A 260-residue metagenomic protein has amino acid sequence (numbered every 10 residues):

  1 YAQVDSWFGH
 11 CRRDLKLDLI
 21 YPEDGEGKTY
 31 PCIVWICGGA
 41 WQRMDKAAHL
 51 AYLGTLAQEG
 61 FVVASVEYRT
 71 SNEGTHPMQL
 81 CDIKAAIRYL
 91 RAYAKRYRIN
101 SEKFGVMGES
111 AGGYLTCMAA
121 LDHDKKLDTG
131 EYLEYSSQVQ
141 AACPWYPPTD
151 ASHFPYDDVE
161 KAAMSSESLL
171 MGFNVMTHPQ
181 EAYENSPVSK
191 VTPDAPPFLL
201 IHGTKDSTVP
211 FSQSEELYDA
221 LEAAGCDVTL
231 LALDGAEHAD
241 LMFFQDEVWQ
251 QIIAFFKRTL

Functional and structural regions predicted by a protein language model:
Y1-L260: Alpha/beta-hydrolase superfamily serine-hydrolase fold, recognizing
